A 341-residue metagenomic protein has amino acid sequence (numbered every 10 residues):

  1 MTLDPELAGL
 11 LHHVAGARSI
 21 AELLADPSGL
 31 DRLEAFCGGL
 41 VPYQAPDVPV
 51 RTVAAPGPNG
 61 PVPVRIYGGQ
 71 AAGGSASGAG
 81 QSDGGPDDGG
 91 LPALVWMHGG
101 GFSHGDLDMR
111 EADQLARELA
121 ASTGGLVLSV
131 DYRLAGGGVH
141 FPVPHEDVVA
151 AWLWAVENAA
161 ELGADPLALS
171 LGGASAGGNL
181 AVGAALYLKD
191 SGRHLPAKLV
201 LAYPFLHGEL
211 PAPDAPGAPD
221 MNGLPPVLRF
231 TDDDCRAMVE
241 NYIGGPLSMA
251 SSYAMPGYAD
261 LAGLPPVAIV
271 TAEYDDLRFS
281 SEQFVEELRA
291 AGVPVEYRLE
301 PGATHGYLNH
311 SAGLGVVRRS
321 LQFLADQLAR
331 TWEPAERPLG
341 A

Functional and structural regions predicted by a protein language model:
L3-A25, L40, V50-P56, G60-A341: Alpha/beta-hydrolase superfamily serine-hydrolase fold, recognizing
L30-D31, R236: Short amphipathic alpha-helical segments
D31-V53: A domain-start/cap signature at the N-terminus of enzymes
